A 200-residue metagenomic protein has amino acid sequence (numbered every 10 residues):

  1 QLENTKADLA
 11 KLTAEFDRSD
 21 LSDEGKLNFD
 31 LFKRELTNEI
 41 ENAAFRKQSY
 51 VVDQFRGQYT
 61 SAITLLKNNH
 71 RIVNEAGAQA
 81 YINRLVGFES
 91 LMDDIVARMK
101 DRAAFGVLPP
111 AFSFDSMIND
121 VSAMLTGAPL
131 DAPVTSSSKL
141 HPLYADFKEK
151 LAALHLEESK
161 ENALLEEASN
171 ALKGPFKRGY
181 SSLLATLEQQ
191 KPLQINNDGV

Functional and structural regions predicted by a protein language model:
Q1-V200: N-terminal maturation segment of proteins
